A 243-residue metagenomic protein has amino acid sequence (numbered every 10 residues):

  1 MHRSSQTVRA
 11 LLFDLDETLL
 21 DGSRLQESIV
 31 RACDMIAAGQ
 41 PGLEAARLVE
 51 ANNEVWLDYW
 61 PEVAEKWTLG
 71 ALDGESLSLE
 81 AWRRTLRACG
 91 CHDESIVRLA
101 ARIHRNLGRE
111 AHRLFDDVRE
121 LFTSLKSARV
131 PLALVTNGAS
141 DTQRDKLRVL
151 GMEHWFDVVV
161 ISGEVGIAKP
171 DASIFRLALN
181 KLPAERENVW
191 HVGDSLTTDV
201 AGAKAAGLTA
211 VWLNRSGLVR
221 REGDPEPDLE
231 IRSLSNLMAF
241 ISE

Functional and structural regions predicted by a protein language model:
M1-L11, G22-S23, L43, H92 (+3 more regions): Asp-based, Mg2+/Mn2+-dependent phosphohydrolase catalytic module
S5-D116: N-terminal helical cap/lid subdomain that shapes the substrate entry/recognition surface in HAD-like hydrolases
